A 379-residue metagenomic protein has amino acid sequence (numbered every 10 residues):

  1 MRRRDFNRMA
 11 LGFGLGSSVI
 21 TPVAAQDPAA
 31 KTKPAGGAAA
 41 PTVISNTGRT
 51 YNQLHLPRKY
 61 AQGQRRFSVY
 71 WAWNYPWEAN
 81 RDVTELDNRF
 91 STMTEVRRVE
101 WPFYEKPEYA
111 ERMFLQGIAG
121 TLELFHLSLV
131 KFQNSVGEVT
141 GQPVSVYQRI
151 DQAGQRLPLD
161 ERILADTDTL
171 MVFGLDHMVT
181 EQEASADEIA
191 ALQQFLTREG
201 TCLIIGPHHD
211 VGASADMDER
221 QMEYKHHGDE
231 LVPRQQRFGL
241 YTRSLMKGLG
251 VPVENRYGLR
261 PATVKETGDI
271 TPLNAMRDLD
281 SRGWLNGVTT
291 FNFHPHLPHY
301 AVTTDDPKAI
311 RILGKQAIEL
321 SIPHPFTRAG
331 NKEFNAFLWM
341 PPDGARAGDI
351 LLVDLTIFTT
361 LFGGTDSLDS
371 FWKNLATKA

Functional and structural regions predicted by a protein language model:
D5-A24: N-terminal export signals
Q26-A379: Short, surface-exposed patches at the edges or C-terminal ends of soluble domains, predominantly
